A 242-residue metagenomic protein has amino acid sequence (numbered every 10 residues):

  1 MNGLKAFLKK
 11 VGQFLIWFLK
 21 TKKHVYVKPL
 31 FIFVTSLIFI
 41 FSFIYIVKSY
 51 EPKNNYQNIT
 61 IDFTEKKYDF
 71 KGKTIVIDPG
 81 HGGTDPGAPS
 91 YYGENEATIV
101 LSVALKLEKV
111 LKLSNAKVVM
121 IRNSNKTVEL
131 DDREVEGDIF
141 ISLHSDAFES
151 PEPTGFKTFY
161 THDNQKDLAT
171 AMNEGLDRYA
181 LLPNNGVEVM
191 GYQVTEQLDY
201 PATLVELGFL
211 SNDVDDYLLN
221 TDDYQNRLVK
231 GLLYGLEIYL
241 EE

Functional and structural regions predicted by a protein language model:
M1-F33, L37: N-terminal Lys/Arg-rich, disordered targeting/topogenic segments
M1-K9, F41, P89, L107-K109 (+2 more regions): N-terminal secretory/membrane-targeting helices
F41-N55: Hydrophobic single-pass membrane-insertion segments
K53-A171, R178-Y179: Catalytic-core regions of hydrolytic enzymes
V118, P183-N184, A202: Hydrophobic anchor at the start of a short beta-strand that flanks the dinucleotide cofactor-binding loop
S142-E149, E188-E242: Active-site-adjacent mobile loop/cap segments within catalytic or ligand-binding domains
M172-L176, G235-L236: Short amphipathic C-terminal alpha-helix that caps PH/PH-like domains
L176-A180, Y192-T195: Catalytic cores of nucleophile-dependent amide-cleaving enzymes
